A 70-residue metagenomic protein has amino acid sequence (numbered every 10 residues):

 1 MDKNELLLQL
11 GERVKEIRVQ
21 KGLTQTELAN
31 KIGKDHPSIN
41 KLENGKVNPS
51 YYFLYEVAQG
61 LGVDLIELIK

Functional and structural regions predicted by a protein language model:
M1-Q20: A short, Lys/Arg-rich alpha-helix, primarily the initiator
V14, Q25, H36, Y51-L54: Helix-turn-helix DNA-binding elements, focusing on the entry/boundary residues of the two helices that contact DNA
V19, N30, Q59: Alpha-helical residues within the helix-turn-helix
G22-K41: Short alpha-helical DNA-recognition segment
N44, V63, K70: Short, conserved catalytic or interaction motifs in soluble domains
S50-E67: DNA major-groove recognition helix of helix-turn-helix/homeodomain DNA-binding modules
